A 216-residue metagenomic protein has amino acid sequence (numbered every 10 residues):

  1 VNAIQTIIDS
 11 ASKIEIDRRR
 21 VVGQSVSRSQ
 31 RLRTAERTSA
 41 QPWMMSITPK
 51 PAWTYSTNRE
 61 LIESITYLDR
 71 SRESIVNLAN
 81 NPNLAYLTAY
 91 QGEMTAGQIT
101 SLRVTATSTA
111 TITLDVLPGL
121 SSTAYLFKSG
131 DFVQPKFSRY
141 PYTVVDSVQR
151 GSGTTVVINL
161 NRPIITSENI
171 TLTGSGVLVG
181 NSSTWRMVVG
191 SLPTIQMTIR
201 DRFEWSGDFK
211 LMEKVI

Functional and structural regions predicted by a protein language model:
V1-I216: Extracellular/virion structural assembly segments
